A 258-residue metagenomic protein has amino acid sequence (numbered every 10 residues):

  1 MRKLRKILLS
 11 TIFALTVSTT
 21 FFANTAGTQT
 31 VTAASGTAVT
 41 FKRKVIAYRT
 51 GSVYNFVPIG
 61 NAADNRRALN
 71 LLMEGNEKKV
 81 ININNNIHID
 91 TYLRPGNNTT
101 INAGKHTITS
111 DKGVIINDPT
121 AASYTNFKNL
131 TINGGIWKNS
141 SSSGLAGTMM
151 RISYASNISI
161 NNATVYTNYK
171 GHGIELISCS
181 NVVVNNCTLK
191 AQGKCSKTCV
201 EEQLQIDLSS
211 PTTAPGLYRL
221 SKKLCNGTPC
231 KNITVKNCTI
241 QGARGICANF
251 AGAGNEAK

Functional and structural regions predicted by a protein language model:
L4-N24: Sec-dependent N-terminal signal peptides of Gram-positive bacterial secreted proteins and lipoproteins
T20-G36: Sec-dependent signal peptide cleavage junction
A38-V45, D111-N117, F127, I136: Sequence/structural signature of small/polar-enriched beta-strand/turn repeats that build beta-strand-rich repeat
T40-R43, A47-N82, H88: Acidic Gly/Asp/Thr-rich repetitive segments characteristic of extracellular carbohydrate-active and adhesion proteins
R66-N70, I89-Y92, S110-S123, S141-I152 (+3 more regions): Extracellular beta-strand/beta-solenoid scaffold signature
N85, T91, N97, N185-N186 (+1 more regions): Short, well-ordered coil/turn residues that connect adjacent beta-strands
T91-T109, D118-G135: Beta-solenoid repeat scaffold
T100-A103, F127-G134, I158-N162, V182-N186 (+2 more regions): All-beta strand scaffolds that present successive hydrophobic residues in beta-strands
